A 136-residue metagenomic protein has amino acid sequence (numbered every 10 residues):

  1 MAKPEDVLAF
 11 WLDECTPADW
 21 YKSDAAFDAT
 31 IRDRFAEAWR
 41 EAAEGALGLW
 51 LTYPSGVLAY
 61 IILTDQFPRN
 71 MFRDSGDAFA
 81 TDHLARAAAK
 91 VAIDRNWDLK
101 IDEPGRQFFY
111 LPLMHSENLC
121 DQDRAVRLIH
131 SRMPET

Functional and structural regions predicted by a protein language model:
M1-L58, L63-T136: Intrinsically disordered, low-complexity activation-like regions
